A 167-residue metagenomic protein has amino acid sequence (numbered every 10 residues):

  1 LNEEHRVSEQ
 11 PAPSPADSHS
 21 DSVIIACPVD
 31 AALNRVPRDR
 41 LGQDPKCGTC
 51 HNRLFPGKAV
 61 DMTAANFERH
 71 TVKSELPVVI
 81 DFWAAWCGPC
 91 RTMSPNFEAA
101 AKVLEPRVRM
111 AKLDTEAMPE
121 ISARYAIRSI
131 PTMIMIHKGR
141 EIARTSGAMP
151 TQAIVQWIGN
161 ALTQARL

Functional and structural regions predicted by a protein language model:
I25, V79, F97, E120 (+1 more regions): A short, hydrophobic beta-strand/beta-hairpin element that forms part of a small beta-sheet core
C27-D30, C47-C50: Short cysteine-rich clusters marking metal-coordination/redox-active sites
A31-N34, R53-L54, S94: Cys/His-rich microdomains that often coordinate metals
L33, V60-V78: A short beta-strand-turn-helix
V36-P45: Short linker/helix segments within small regulatory modules
E75-V78, F82-W86, S129: Short pre-active-site segment immediately N-terminal to redox-active cysteine/selenocysteine motifs in thiol-based
P89-L104: Typically the conserved alpha-helix immediately C-terminal to a functionally engaged Cys/Sec in thioredoxin-like
S129, I134-L167: Non-catalytic, surface beta->alpha helical segment in thiol-disulfide oxidoreductase systems
